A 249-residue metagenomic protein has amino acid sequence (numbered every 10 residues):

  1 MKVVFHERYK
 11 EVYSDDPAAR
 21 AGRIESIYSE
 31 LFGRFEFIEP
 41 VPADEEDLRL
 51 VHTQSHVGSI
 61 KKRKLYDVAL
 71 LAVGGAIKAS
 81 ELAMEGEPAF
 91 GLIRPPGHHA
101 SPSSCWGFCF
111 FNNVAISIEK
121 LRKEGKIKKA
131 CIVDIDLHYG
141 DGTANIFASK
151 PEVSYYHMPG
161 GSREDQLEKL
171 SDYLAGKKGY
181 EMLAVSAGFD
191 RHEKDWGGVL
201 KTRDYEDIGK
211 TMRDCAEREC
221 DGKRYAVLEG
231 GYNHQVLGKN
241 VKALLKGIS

Functional and structural regions predicted by a protein language model:
M1-E46: N-terminal low-complexity, Ser/Thr- and acidic-residue-enriched intrinsically disordered segments
G33, L50-S249: A general "terminal functional-core" signal
